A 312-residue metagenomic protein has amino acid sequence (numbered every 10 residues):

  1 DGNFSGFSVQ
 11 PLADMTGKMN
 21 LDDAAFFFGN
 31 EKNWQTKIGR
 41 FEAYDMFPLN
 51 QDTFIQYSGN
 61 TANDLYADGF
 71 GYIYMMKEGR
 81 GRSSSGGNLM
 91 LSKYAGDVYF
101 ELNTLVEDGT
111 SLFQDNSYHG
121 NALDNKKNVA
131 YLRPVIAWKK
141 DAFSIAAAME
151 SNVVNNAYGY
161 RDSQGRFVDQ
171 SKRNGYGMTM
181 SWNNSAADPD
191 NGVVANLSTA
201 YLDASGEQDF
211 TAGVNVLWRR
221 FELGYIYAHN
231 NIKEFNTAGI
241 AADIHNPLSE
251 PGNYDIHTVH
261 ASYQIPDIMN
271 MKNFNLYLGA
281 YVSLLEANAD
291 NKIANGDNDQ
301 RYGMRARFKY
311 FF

Functional and structural regions predicted by a protein language model:
D1-E107, N128, A137-D141: Outer membrane beta-barrel
D1-G6, G29-T36, D97, W138-A142 (+4 more regions): Short loop/turn motifs that connect adjacent beta-strands in outer-membrane beta-barrel proteins
G6-Q10, G39-F41, E101-L105, A146-E150 (+6 more regions): Transmembrane beta-strands of outer-membrane beta-barrel proteins
T16, F47-N50, T61-A62, F100 (+6 more regions): Outer-membrane beta-barrel proteins
K18-A24, S83-G87, Y94-G96, N128-L132 (+4 more regions): Residues that define the transmembrane beta-barrel architecture of outer-membrane proteins
E101-G159: Loop-centered beta-sheet repeat module
R133-Q264: Detector for outer-membrane/organellar transmembrane beta-barrel domains, recognizing the amphipathic beta-strand
I265, D299-F312: Outer-membrane beta-barrel "beta-signal"
